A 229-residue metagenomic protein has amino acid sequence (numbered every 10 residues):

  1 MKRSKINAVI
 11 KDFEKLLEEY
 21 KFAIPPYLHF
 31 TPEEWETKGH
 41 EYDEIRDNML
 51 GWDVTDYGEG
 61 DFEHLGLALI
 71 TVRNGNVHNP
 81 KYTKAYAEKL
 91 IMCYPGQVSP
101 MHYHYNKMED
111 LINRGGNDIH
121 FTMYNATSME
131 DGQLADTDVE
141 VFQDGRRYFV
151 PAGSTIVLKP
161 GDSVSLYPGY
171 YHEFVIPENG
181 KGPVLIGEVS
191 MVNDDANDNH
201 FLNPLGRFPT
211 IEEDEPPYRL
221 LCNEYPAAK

Functional and structural regions predicted by a protein language model:
M1-A87, Y218-E224: A short, N-terminal "cap"/entry segment at the start of jelly-roll beta-barrel domains of the cupin/DSBH fold
K2-R3, S128-Y148, V175-K229: Double-stranded beta-helix
V72-G75, K89-E109, Y124-S128, P168: Conserved short histidine dyad/triad with adjacent acidic residue
Y82, H102-H104, H172: Histidine-centered active-site/metal-ligand motif
Y86, N106-K107, R114-G116, P151 (+3 more regions): Short gly/pro-enriched beta-turn/loop segments at secondary-structure junctions
K89, E109-D110, S154, D162: Short, conserved secondary-structure segments in the cores of folded domains
Y94, A152-N179, I186-M191: Conserved metal-binding segment of the jelly-roll/cupin
Y94-P95, K107-E109, N113-T137, D144: Glycine- and acidic-residue-biased ligand/ion/polar-headgroup-sensing regions
